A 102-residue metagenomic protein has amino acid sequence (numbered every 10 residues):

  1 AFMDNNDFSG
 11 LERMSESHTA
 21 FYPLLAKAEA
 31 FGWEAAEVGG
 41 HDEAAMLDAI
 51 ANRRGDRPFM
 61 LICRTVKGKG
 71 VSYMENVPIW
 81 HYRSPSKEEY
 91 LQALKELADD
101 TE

Functional and structural regions predicted by a protein language model:
A1-E102: Glycine-rich ThDP/TPP pyrophosphate-binding loop and its adjacent helix/strand module within ThDP-dependent enzymes
